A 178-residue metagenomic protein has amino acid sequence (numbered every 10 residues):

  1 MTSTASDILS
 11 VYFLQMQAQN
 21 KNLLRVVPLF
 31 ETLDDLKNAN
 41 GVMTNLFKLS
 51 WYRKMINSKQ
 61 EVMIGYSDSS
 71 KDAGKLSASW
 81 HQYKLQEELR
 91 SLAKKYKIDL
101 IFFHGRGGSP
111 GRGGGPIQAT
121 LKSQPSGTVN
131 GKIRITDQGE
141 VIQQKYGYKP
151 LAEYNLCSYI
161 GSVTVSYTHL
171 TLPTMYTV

Functional and structural regions predicted by a protein language model:
M1-V27: Structured, charged N-terminal subsegments at the starts of enzyme catalytic cores and at intra-chain domain/subunit
A18-Y167: Catalytic or ion-translocation cores adjacent to nucleophile or general acid/base/metal-coordination motifs in diverse
T168-T174: Conserved small/polar residues in nucleotide/adenosyl-binding loops
